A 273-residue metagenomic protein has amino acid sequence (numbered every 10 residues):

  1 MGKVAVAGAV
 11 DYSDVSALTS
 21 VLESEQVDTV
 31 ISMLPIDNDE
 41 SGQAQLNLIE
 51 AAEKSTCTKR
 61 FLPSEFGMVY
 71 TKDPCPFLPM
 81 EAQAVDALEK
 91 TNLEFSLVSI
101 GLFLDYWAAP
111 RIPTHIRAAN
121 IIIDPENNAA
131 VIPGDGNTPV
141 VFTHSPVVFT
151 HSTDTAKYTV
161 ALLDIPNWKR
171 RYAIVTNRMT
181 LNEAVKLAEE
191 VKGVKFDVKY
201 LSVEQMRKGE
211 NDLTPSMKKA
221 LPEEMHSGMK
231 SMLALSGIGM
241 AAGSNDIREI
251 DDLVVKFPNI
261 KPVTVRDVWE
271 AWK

Functional and structural regions predicted by a protein language model:
M1-K3, G8, V15, M68-D197 (+2 more regions): Oxidoreductase cofactor-interface core, primarily capturing Rossmann-like NAD(P)-dependent enzymes
A9-T58, Y70: NAD(P)H-binding glycine-rich loop region in Rossmannoid oxidoreductase-like domains and their noncatalytic homologs
T19, S152-V160, P262-E270: Short, amphipathic alpha-helical "lid/cap" segments that border enzyme active or binding sites
D39, Y70-T71, D105, M206-K208: Generic structural signal for helix capping and beta-alpha/helix-loop junctions
K59-E65: Short beta-strand elements of ligand-binding domains
V185-S244: Terminal hydrophobic/aromatic helix or amphipathic segment near a protein terminus
R248-K273: Amphipathic terminal alpha-helices
